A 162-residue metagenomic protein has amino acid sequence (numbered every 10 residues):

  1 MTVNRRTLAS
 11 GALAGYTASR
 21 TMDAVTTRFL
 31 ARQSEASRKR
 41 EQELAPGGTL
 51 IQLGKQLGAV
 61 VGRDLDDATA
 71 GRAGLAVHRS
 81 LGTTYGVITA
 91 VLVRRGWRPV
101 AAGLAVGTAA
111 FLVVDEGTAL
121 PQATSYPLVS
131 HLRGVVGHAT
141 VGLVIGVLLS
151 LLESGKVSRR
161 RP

Functional and structural regions predicted by a protein language model:
M1-P162: Short amphipathic, positively biased membrane-proximal segments that drive organelle/inner-membrane targeting
